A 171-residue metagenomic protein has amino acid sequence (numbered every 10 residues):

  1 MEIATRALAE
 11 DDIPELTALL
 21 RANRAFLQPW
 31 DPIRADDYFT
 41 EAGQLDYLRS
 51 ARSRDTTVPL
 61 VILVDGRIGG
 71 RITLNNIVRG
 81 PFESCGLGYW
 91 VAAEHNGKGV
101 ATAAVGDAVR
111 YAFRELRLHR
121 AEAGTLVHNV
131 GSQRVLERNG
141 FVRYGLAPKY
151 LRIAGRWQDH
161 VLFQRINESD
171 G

Functional and structural regions predicted by a protein language model:
M1-E15, L19-P29, P59-G171: Acyl-donor (CoA/ACP) binding surface of acyl/acetyltransferases
L8, L19, D36-G43, R54: Generic, well-ordered alpha-helical segments
A25-R49: Conserved GNAT-fold acetyl-CoA-binding loop/helix
D36, L48-V61: A short helix-loop-beta-strand connector motif used in the catalytic cores of GNAT acetyltransferases and, in some
